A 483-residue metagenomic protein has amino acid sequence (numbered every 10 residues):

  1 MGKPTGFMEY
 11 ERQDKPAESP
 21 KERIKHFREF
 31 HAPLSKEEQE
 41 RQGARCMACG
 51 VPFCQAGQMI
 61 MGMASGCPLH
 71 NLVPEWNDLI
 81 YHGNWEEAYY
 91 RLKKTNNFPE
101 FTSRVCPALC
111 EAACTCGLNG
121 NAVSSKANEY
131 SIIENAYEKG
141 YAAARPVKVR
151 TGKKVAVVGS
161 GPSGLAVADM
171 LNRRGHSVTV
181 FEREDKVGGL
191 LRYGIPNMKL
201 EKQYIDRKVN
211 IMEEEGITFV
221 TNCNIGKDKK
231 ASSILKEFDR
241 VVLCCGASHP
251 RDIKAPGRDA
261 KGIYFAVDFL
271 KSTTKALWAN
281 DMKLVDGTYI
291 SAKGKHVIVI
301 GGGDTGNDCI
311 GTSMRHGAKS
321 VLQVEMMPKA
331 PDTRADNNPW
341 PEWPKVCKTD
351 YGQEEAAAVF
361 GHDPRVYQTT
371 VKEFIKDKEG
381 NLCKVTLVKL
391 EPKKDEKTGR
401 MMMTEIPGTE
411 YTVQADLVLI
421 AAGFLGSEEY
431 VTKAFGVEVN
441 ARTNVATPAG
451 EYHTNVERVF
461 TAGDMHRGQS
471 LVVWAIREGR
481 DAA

Functional and structural regions predicted by a protein language model:
T5-A32, R41-A44, G57, P68-H82 (+9 more regions): Beta1-alpha1 glycine-rich phosphate/pyrophosphate-binding loop at the start of Rossmann-like nucleotide-binding domains
R12-E37, Q42-R45, Y367-T369, I375 (+2 more regions): C-terminal catalytic lobe of FAD-dependent flavoproteins
K25-E40, A64-S65, L69-R104, A108 (+2 more regions): Ferredoxin-type iron-sulfur electron-transfer modules in oxidoreductases and energy-metabolism complexes
C46-C49, C54-Q58, M63, C67 (+3 more regions): Short cysteine clusters
S131-V149, R207-D228, P250-H316, V439-N455: Glycine-rich dinucleotide-binding loop and its adjacent helix/turn
V149, K154-V158, D206-P256, K372-L387 (+3 more regions): Feature captures the FAD/FMN-dependent oxidoreductase FAD-binding
K261-G294, K393-Q469: FAD-site-proximal beta/loop scaffold in flavoenzymes
G306-C309, H316, A462-A483: A conserved FAD-binding loop/helix module that cradles the flavin
